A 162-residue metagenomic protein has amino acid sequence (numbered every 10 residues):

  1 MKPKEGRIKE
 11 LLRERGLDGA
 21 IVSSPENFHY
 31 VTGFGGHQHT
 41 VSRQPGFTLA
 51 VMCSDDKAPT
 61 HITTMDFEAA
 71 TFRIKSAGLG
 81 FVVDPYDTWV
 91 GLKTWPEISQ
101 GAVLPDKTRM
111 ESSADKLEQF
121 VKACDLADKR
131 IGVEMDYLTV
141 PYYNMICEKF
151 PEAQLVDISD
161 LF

Functional and structural regions predicted by a protein language model:
M1-F162: A composition/biophysics-driven feature that prefers long, compositionally simple stretches
